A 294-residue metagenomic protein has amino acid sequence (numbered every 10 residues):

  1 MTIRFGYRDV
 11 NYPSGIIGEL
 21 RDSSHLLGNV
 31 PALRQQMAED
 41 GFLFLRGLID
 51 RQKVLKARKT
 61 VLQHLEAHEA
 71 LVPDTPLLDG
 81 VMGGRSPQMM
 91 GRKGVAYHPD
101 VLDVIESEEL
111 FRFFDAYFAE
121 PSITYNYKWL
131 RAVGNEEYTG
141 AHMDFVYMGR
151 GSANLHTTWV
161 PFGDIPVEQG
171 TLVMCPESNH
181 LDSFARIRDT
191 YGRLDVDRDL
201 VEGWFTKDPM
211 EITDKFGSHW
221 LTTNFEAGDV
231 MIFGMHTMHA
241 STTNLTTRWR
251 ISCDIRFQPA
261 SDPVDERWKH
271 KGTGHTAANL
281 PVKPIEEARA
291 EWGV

Functional and structural regions predicted by a protein language model:
T2-D40, R46-A141, Y147-G149, G274: Non-heme Fe(II)-dependent double-stranded beta-helix
T2-S23, L71-P73, F184-G192, A227-I232 (+1 more regions): Non-heme Fe(II)/2-oxoglutarate
L110, M143-L155, S218, F225 (+1 more regions): A short beta-loop-beta micro-motif enriched in histidine and acidic residues
E120, V133-E136, I165-V167, H180 (+2 more regions): Short, charged/polar surface micro-motifs in flexible loops or helix N-caps
E120-Y127, E137-T139, N154-V160, G170 (+1 more regions): Generic beta-strand structural signal
W129, M143-F145, V160-D164, P176: Short, structured patches in soluble enzyme cores that scaffold and shape functional sites
M148-V167, N224-A227, I232, R256-P259: Short, conserved beta-strand element in jelly-roll/cupin
V167-T237: Double-stranded beta-helix
